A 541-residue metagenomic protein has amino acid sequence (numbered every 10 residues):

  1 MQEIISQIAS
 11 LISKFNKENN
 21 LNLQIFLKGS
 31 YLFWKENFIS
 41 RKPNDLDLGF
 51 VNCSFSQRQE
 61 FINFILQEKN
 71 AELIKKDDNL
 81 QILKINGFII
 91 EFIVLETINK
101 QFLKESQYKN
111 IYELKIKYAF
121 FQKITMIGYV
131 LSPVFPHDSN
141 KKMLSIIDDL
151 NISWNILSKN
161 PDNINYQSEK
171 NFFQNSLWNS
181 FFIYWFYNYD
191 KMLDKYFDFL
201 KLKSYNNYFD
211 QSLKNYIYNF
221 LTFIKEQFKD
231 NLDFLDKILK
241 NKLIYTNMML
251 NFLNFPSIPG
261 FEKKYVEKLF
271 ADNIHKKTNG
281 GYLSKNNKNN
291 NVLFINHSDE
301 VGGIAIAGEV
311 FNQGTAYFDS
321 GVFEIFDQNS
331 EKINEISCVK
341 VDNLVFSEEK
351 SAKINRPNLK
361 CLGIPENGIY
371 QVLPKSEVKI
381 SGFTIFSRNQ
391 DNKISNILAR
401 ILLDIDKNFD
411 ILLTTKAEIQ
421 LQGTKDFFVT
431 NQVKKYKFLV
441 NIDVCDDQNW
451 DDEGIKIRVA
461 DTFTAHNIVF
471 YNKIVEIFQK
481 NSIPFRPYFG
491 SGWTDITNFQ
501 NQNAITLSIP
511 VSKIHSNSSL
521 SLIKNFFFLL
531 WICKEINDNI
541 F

Functional and structural regions predicted by a protein language model:
M1-I8, G49-F88: Metal-dependent nucleotidyltransferase catalytic core
M1-L27, E226-K229, D233-K237: Helical scaffold of the NTase/Pol beta-like nucleotidyltransferase catalytic core
A9, K84-L235: Catalytic cores of NTP-dependent nucleotidyl/adenyl transfer enzymes across multiple folds
I12-L46, F50-C53: Active-site nucleotide-donor binding segment shared across nucleotidyl transfer reactions
L23-I25, A71-L73, I274-H275: Short glycine-aromatic motifs
Q24-F26, D47, E91, L293 (+1 more regions): A structural signal for isolated positions on well-ordered beta-strands in alpha/beta enzyme cores
Q81, D149, W154, G321-Q328: Short polybasic amphipathic segments
F223-F541: N-terminal hydrophobic/helix-forming segments and targeting peptides
